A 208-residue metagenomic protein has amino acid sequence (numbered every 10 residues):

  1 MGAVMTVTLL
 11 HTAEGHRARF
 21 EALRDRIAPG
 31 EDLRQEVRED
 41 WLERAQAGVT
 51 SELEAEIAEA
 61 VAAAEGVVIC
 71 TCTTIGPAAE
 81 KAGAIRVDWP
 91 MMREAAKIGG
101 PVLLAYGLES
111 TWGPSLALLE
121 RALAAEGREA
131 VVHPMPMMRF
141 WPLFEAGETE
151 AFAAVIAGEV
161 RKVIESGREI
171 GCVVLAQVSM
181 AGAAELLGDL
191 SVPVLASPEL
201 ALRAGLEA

Functional and structural regions predicted by a protein language model:
M1-A208: Non-catalytic structural scaffold of enzyme domains
